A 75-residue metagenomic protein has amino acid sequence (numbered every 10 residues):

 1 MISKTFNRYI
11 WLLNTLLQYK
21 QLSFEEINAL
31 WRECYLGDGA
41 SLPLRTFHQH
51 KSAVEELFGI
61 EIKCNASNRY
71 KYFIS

Functional and structural regions predicted by a protein language model:
M1-S75: Short, basic/aromatic recognition patches that contact phosphate-bearing ligands
